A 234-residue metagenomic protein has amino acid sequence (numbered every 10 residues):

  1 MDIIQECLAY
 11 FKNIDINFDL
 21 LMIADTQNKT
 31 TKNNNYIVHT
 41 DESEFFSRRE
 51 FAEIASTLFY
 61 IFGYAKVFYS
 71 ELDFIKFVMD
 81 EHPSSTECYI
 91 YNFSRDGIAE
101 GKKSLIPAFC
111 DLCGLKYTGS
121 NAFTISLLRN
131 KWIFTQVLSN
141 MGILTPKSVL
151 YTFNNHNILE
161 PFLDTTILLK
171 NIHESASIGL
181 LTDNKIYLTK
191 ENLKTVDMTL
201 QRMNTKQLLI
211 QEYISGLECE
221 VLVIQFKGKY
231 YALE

Functional and structural regions predicted by a protein language model:
M1-A24, Y69-I75: Short N-terminal or domain-adjacent regulatory/targeting segments
L20, I90, I210: Receiver (REC) domain switch-region micro-motif
T26-N28, R95-I98, I172-E174: Short glycine-rich anion-binding loops that position phosphate/pyrophosphate groups of nucleotides and phosphorylated
K29-F51: Glycine- and acidic-residue-enriched helix-capping/strand-helix junction motifs
E44-S148: Conserved N-proximal alpha/beta basic substrate-recognition cap immediately N-terminal to, or forming the N-lobe
N140-S177: Rossmann-like NAD(P)H-binding beta-loop-alpha module
I167-T195, E218: Glycine-rich phosphate-binding loop of ATP-grasp-fold ATP-dependent ligases
K190-E234: Phosphate-binding site of ATP-dependent enzymes
